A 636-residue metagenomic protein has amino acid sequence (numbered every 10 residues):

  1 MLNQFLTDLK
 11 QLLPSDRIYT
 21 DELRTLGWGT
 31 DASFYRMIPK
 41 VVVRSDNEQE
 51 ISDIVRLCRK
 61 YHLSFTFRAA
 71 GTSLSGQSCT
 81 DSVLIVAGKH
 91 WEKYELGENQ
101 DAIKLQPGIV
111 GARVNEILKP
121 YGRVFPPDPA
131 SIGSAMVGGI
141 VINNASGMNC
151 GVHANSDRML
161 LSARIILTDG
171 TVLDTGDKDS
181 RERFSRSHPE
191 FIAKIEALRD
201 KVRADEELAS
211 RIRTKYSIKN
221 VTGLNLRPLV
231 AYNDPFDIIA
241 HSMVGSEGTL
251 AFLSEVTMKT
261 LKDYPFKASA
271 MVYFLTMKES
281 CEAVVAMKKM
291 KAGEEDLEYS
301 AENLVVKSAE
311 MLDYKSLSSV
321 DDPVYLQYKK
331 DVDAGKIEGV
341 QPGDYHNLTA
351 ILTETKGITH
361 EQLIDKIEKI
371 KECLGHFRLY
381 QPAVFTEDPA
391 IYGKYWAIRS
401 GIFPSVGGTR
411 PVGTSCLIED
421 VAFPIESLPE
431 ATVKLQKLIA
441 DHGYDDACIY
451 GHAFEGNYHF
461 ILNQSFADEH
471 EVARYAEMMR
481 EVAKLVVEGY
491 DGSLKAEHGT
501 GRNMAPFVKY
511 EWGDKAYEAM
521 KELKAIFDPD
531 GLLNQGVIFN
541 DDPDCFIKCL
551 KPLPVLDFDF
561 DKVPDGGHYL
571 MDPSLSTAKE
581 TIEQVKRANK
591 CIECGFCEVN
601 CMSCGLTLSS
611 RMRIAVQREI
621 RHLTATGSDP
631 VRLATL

Functional and structural regions predicted by a protein language model:
M1-R56, A70-D101, T249, L253-K267 (+4 more regions): N-terminal flexible segment immediately upstream of the FAD-binding catalytic core in FAD-dependent oxidoreductases
L9, S33-F65, V83-P129, V141 (+4 more regions): N-terminal glycine-rich flavin-associated loop
R24-L26, S73-G76, S131-G138, T222-N225 (+8 more regions): A glycine-rich phosphate-binding loop feature that marks nucleotide/adenosyl-phosphate handling sites
G71-L74, I140-N149, F236-L261, G451-N457 (+3 more regions): Conserved phosphate/anionic-ligand binding catalytic regions in large, soluble enzymes, centered on
I140-I142, N149-H153, L160-S400, V433 (+2 more regions): C-terminal substrate-binding/cap subdomain adjacent to the FAD-binding core in PCMH-type and related FAD-linked
S405, T409, P506, Y510-L575 (+1 more regions): Activity-critical C-terminal alpha-helical subdomain
D468-V486, W512-L523: Helical (often loop-to-helix) elements that flank the catalytic cores of nucleotide-handling enzymes
C545-I547, P552-N589, E598-V599, C604-L636: Ferredoxin-type iron-sulfur electron-transfer modules in oxidoreductases and energy-metabolism complexes
